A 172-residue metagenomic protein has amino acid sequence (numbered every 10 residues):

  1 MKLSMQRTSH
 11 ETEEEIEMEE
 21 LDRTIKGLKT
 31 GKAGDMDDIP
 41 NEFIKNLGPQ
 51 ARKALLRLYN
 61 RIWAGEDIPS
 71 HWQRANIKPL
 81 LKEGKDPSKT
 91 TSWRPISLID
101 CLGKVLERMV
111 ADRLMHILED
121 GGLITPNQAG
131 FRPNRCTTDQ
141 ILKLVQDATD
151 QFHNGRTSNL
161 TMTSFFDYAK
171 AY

Functional and structural regions predicted by a protein language model:
M1-T91, S97, K104-V105, G121-I124: Surface-exposed loop/turn segments and immediately adjacent short secondary-structure elements within folded domains
I25, L81, L102, L114 (+4 more regions): Residues that mediate protein self-association or partner binding, especially in amphipathic alpha-helical
G31-I39, K89-S92, S97-L98, D139-Y172: Conserved catalytic palm subdomain of right-hand nucleotidyl-transferase polymerases, strongest for RNA-directed enzymes
D38-L47, Q128-N134, S164-A171: Conserved short loop/turn motifs at secondary-structure junctions
P87, N134-R135: Low-complexity intrinsically disordered segments
L106-E107, T137-I141: Phosphate/oxyanion-binding active-site loops and adjacent basic polyanion-contact surfaces
M115-F131: Electropositive, glycine- and tryptophan-enriched low-complexity nucleic-acid-binding patches
